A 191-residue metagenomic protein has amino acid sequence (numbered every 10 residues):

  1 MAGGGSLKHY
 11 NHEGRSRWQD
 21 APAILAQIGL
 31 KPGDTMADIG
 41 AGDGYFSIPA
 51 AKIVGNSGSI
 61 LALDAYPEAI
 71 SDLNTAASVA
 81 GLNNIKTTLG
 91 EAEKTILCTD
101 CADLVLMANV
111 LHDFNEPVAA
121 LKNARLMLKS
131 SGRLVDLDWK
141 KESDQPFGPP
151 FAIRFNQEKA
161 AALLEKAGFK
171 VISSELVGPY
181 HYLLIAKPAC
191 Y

Functional and structural regions predicted by a protein language model:
R15-T35: Conserved alpha-helix/loop element of class I SAM-dependent methyltransferases that forms part of the SAM/SAH-binding
A37, G42-K94: Class I SAM-dependent methyltransferase SAM/SAH-binding core
V54-G55, F114-N115, L128-S130: Helix-to-beta-strand junctions that scaffold the AdoMet/dcAdoMet cofactor pocket in Class I SAM-dependent enzymes
E93-L104: A short acidic, Gly/Pro-enriched loop at the edge of an enzyme's catalytic core that lines a small-molecule cofactor
D103-P117: A short SAM/SAH-binding and catalytic strip from SAM-dependent methyltransferases
V118-R133: A short glycine-rich, Lys/Arg-flanked "PGG" loop and its adjoining helix->strand segment in the class I
R133-K159: Conserved class I S-adenosyl-L-methionine
A167-K170, L176-Y191: Core SAM-dependent methyltransferase catalytic element
